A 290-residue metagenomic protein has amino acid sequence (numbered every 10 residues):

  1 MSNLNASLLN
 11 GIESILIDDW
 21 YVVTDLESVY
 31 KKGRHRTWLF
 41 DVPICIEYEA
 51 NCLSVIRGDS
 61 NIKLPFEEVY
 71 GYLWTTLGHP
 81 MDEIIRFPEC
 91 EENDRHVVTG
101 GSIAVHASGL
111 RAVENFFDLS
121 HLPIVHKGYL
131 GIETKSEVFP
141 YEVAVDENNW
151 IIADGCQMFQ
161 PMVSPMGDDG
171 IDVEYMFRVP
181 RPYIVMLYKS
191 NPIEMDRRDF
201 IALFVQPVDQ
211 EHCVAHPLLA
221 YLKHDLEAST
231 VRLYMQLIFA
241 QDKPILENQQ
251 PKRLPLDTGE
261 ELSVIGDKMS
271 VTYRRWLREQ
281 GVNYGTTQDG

Functional and structural regions predicted by a protein language model:
M1-G58, I62-G71, T75-P80: N-terminal pre-ligand scaffold of iron-sulfur
L8-L9, L39, M81-G290: C-terminal catalytic domain of Rieske-type non-heme iron oxygenases
